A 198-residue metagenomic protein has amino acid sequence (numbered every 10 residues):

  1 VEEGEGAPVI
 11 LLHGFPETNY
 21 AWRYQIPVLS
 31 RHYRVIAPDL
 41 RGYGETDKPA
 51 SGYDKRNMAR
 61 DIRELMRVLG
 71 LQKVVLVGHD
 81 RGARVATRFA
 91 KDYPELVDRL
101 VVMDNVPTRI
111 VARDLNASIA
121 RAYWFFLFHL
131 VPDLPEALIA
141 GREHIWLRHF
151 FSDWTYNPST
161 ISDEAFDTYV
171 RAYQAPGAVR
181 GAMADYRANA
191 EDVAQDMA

Functional and structural regions predicted by a protein language model:
V1-E3: A short loop-to-beta-strand scaffold at the N-terminal edge of the catalytic core in hydrolase folds
G6-H13: Short beta-strand element of the alpha/beta-hydrolase
P8, W22, I36, Y43-V77 (+1 more regions): Flexible "cap/lid" subdomain of the alpha/beta-hydrolase fold that forms the substrate-access gate
H13-P16, Y173: Conserved residues at beta->alpha junctions
F15-I26: The serine-hydrolase catalytic nucleophile loop
E17, L29, A83: Alpha-helical and His/Cys-centered functional microenvironments
L29-D39: Active-site machinery of serine-nucleophile hydrolases
